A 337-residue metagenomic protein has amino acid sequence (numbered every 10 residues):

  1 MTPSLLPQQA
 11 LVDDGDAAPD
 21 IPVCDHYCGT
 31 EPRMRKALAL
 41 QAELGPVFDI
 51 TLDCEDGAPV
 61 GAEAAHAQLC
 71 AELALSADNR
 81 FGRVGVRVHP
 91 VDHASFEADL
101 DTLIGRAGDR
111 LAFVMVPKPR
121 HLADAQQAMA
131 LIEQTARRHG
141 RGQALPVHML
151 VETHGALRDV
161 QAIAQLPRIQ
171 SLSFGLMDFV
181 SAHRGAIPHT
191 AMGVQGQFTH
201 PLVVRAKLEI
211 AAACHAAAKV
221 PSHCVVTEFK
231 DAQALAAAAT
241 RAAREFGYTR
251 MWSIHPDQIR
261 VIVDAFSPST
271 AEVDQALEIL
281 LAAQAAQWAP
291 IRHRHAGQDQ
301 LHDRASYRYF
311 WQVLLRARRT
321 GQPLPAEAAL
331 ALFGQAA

Functional and structural regions predicted by a protein language model:
M1-A337: Expand to "…catalyze enediolate/carbanion chemistry for C-C bond making/breaking, isomerization, decarboxylation
